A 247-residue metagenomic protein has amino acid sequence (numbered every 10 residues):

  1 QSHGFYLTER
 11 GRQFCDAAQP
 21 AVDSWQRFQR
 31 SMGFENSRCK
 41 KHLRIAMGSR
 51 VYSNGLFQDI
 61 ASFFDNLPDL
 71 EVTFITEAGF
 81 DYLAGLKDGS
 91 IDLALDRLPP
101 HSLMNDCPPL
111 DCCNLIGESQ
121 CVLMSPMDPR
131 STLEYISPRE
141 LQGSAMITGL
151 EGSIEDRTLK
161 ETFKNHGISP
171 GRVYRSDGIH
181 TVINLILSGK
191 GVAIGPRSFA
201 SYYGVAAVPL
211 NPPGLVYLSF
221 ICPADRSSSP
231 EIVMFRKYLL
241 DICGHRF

Functional and structural regions predicted by a protein language model:
Q1-F5, R12, Q19, D23-A46 (+5 more regions): Short helix-loop hinge/linker segments at domain boundaries
N36-S37, D106-M146, P230: Flexible hinge/capping segments at coil-to-helix
K40-L103, S176: Central regulatory/effector-binding core of bacterial HTH transcription factors
I45-A46, Q120, I136-D156, C243: Short loop->beta-strand "edge-of-pocket" segments that line small-molecule binding or catalytic clefts across diverse
G55, P209-F247: A late-sequence structural motif
A78-L83, K87-I91, R97, G152-A206: Hydrophobic hinge/microswitch elements
R97, S144-H166, S228-R236, R246-F247: Secondary-structure junction motif
M104-C113, E118, H180-S227: Beta-alpha-beta core module
